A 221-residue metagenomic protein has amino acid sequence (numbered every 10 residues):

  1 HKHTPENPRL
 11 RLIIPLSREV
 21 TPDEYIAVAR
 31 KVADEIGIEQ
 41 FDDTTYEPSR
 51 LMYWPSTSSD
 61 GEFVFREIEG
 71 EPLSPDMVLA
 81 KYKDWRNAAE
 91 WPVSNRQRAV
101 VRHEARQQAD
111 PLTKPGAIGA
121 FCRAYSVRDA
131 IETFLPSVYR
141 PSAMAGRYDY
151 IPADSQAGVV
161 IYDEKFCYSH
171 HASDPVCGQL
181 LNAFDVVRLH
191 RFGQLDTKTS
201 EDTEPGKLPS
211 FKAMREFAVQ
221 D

Functional and structural regions predicted by a protein language model:
H1-E6, L10, S173-V176, D221: Short intrinsically disordered, low-complexity coil segments enriched in acidic
H1-T4, E39-T44, S155-A157: Catalytic micro-motifs at enzyme active sites that drive phosphoryl/nucleotidyl and oxygen chemistry
N7, I14-Y139, K165-C167, S173-D174 (+1 more regions): DNA replication initiation modules
V32, W54, Y148-Y150, S169 (+2 more regions): Generic structural hydrophobic/aromatic packing signal, biased to beta-strands
T133-A157: Short, charged low-complexity linear segments at domain edges
A157-D163: Short, flexible, mixed-charge glycine/proline-rich loop motifs that serve as phosphate/nucleic-acid-contacting
E164-D221: Short, small/acidic-rich helices and loops at N termini and domain boundaries of DNA replication/processing enzymes
